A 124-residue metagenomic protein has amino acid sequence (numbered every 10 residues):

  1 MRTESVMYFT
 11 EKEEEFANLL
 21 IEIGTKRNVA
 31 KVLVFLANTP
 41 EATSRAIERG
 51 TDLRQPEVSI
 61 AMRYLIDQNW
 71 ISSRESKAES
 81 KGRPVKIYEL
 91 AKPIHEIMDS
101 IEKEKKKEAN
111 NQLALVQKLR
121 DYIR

Functional and structural regions predicted by a protein language model:
R2-E22: Short, Lys/Arg-enriched N-terminal segment that forms or immediately precedes the first helix of a structured domain
N18-N28, T43, S76-M98: Short, cationic-aromatic polyanion-contact patches
L19-L53: N-terminal helix-turn-helix DNA-binding core of bacterial DNA-binding proteins
E57: Residues in the helix-turn-helix
M62-R63: Short, hydrophobic-biased segments on the C-terminal half of alpha helices that form "recognition helices"
N69-W70: Glycine-centered, phosphate/nucleic-acid-interacting loop/turn motifs that mediate DNA/RNA or nucleotide
S73: Short beta-strand "wing" residues that participate in macromolecule-binding interfaces
K92-R124: Amphipathic alpha-helical dimerization/coiled-coil segments that flank or bridge DNA-binding/regulatory modules
